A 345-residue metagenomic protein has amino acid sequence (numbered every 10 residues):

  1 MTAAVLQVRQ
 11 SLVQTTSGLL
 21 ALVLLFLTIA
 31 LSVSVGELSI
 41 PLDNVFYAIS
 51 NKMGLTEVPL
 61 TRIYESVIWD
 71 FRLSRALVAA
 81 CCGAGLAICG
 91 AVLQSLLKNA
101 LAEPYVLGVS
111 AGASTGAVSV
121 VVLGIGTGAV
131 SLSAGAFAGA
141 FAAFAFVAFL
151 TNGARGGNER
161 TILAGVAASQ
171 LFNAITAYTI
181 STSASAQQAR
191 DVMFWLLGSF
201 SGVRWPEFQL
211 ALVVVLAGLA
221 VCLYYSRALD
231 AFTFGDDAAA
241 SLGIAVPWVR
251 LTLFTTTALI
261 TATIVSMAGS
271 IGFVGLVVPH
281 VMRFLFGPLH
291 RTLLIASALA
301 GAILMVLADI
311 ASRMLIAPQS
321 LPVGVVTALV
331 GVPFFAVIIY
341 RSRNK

Functional and structural regions predicted by a protein language model:
M1-K345: Alpha-helical transmembrane segments in inner-membrane proteins
